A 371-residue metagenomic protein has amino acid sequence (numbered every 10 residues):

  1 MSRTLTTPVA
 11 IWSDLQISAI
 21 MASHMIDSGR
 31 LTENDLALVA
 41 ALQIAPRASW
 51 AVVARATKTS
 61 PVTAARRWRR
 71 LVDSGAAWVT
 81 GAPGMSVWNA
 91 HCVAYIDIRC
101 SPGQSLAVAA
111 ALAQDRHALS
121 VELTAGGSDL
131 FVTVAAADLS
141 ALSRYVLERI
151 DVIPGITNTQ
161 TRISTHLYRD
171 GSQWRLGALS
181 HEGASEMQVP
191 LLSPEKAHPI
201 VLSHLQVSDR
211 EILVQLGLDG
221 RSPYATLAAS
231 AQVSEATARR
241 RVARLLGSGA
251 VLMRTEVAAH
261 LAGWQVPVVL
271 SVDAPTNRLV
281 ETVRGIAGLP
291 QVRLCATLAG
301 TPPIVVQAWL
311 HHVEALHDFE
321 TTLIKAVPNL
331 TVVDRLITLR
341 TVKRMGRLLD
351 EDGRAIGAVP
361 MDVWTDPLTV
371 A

Functional and structural regions predicted by a protein language model:
R3-A371: A compositional/biophysical signature of low hydrophobicity enriched in polar/charged and small residues
